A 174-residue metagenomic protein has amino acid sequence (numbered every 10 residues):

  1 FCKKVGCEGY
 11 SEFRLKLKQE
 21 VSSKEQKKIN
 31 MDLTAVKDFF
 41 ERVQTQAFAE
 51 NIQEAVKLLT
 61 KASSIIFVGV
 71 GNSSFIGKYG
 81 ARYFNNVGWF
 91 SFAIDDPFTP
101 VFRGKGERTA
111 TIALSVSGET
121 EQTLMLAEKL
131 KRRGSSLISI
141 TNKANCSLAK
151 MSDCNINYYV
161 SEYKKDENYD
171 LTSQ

Functional and structural regions predicted by a protein language model:
F1-E54: HTH-adjacent hinge/linker in prokaryotic transcriptional regulators
T60-Q174: Glycine-rich phosphate-binding loops that contact phosphosugars or nucleotide phosphates
